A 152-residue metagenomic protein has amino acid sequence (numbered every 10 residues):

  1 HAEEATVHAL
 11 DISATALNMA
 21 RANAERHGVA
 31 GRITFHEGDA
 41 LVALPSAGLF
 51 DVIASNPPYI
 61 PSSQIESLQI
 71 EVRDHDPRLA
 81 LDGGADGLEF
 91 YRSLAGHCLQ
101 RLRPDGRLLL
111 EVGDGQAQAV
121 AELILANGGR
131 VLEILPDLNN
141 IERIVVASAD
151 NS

Functional and structural regions predicted by a protein language model:
H1-E66: Conserved SAM/SAH cofactor-binding pocket of Class I
A20, N56, V72, L94 (+1 more regions): Residue-level signal for inorganic ion chemistry
V29, D76, L102-P104: Helix-to-beta-strand junctions that scaffold the AdoMet/dcAdoMet cofactor pocket in Class I SAM-dependent enzymes
N56, H75, E111: Alpha/beta-hydrolase-fold catalytic nucleophile elbow
Y59-E89: Mobile active-site "lid"/loop adjacent to the S-adenosyl-L-methionine
A85-S148: Conserved Class I SAM-dependent methyltransferase catalytic core
D150-S152: Flexible, glycine-/basic-rich loop-and-beta segments that form/coincide with the SAM-dependent methyltransferase
